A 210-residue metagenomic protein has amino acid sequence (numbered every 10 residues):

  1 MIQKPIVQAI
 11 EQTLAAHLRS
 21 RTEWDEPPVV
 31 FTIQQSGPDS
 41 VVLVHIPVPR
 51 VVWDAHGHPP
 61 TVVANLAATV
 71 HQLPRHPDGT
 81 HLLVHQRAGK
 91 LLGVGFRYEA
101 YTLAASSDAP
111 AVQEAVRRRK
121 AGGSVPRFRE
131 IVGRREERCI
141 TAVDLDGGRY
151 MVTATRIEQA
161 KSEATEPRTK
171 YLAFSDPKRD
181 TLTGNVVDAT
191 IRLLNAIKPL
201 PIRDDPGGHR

Functional and structural regions predicted by a protein language model:
M1-A9, T61, P177, T181 (+1 more regions): Alpha-helix boundary/N-cap detector
M1-W24: Short N-terminal edge-element motif at the start of the domain
L14-L18, G79-H81, S124-R127: Short alpha-helical segments and helix-capping/turn motifs at coil-helix boundaries
A16-N65: N-terminal interaction modules that seed assembly of large macromolecular complexes
P27-V30, G93, E136-C139: Short, surface-exposed beta-edge/turn micro-motifs
D39-V42, A104-A105, R149-Y150: Eukaryotic short linear interaction motifs
H58-E114: Short HxH-centered metal-ligating active-site micro-motif
S107-R210: Glycine-rich, aromatic-bearing surface loops/beta-hairpins
